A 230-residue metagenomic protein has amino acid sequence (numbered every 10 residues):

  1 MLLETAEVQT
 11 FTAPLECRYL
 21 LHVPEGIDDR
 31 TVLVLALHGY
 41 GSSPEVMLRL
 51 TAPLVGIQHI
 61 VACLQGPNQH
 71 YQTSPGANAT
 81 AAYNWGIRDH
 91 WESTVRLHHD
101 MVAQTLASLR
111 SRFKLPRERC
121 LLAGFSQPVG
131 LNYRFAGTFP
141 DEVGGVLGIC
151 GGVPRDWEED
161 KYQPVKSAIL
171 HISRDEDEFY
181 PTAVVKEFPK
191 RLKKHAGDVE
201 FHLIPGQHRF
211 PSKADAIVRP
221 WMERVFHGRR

Functional and structural regions predicted by a protein language model:
Q9-I27, T31-L115: Serine-hydrolase catalytic machinery in alpha/beta-hydrolase-like enzymes
H38-Y40, A123-F125, R174: Conserved alpha/beta-hydrolase "nucleophile elbow" surrounding the catalytic nucleophile
G41, D175-P181, R209: Acidic catalytic loop of the alpha/beta-hydrolase fold
P53-G56, K161-K166: Short, conserved loop/helix-junction motifs that constitute active-site signature segments in enzyme catalytic cores
G66-N68, G151, G206: Active-site loop/turn elements of alpha/beta-hydrolase fold enzymes, especially the short glycine-/histidine-rich
E118-P164: Primarily recognizes the serine-hydrolase "nucleophile elbow" in alpha/beta-hydrolase and SGNH/GDSL folds
V165, L170-S173, D177: Short beta-strand/loop motif that positions the catalytic acidic residue of the alpha/beta-hydrolase fold
A183-R230: C-terminal catalytic histidine-bearing segment of alpha/beta-hydrolase fold enzymes
